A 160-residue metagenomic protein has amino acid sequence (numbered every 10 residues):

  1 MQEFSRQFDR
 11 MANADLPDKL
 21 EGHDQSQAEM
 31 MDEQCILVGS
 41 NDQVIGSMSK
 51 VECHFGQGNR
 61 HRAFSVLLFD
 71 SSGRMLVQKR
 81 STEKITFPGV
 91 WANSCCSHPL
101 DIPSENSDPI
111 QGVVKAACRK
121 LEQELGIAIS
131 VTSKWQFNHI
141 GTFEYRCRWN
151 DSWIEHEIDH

Functional and structural regions predicted by a protein language model:
M1-E21: Cytosolic, low-complexity regulatory segments enriched in Ser/Pro/Gly with interspersed Lys/Arg in eukaryotic signaling
K19-S72, R80: Acidic, metal-coordinating catalytic segment for phosphate/diphosphate chemistry, firing primarily on the Nudix
S26-A28, Q57, K84, S130 (+1 more regions): Sterically constrained small-residue positions within well-ordered secondary structures of folded domains
D42, S72, W135-H160: Active-site-adjacent beta-strand/loop module that shapes the phosphate/pyrophosphate-binding cleft
V51-I127: Conserved Nudix-box catalytic region and its N-terminal flanking loop in Nudix hydrolases and closely related
L125-W135: Short secondary-structure junctions
